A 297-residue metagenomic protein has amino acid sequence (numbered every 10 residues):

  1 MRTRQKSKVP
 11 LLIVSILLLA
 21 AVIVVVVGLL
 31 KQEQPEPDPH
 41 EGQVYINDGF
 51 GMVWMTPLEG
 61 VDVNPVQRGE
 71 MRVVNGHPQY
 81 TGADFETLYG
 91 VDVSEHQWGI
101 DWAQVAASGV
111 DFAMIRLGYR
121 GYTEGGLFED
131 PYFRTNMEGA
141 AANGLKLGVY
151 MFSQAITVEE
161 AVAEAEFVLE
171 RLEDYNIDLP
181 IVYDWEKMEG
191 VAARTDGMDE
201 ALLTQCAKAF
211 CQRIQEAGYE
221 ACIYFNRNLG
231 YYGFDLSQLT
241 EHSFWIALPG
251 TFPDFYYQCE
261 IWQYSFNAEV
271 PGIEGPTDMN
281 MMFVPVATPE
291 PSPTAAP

Functional and structural regions predicted by a protein language model:
R2-L18: N-terminal Sec-pathway targeting helices
R4, K31-E33, G42, V66: Intrinsically disordered, low-complexity regions enriched in polar/acidic and amide residues
S7, E33, A287-P289: Intrinsic-disorder/low-complexity linker and hinge segments
I16, I23-V26: Charged DNA-binding/catalytic regions of mobile-element recombinases
V25-D38: Sec-dependent signal peptide cleavage junction
P39-G90, Q97, A103, L239-P297: Functionally critical loop-and-helix segments that line ligand-binding/catalytic clefts of soluble enzyme domains
A83-A209, Q215-A217: Substrate-binding cleft of extracellular glycoside hydrolase catalytic domains
D174-I181, W185-P291: Surface-exposed substrate-engagement region within the catalytic domains of secreted or surface-exposed extracellular
